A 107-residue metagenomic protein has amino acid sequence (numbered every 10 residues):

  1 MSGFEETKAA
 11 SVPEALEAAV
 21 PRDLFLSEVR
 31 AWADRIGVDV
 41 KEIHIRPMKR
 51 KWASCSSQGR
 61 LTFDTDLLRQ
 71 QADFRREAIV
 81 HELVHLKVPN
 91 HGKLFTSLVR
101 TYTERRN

Functional and structural regions predicted by a protein language model:
M1-E77, L86-N107: Active-site-proximal or metal-binding-adjacent scaffold patches in catalytic folds
E82: Walker B catalytic acidic pair
